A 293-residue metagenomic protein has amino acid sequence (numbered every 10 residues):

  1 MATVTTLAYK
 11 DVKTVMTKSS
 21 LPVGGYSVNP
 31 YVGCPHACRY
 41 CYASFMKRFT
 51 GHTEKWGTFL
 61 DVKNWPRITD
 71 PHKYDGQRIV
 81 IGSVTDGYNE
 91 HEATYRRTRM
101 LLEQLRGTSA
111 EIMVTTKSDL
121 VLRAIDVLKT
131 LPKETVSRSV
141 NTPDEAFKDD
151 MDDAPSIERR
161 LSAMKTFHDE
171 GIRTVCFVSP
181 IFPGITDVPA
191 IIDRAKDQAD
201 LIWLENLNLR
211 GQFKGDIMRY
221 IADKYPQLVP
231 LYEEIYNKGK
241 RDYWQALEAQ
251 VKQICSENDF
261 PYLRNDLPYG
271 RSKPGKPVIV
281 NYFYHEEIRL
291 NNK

Functional and structural regions predicted by a protein language model:
M1-T135, P143-A146, I157-E158, D169: Conserved Radical SAM active-site core
A2-D11, P189-K293: Auxiliary Fe-S-binding modules of radical SAM enzymes
P66, R99-L102, I125, R160-M164 (+2 more regions): Generic structural signal for well-ordered alpha-helices, preferentially at hydrophobic/aromatic core positions
R78-V80, E111-M113, T135-S137, R173-F177 (+3 more regions): Structural preference for beta-strand elements that scaffold enzyme active sites
V84-D86, K117-D119, S139-P143, S179-I181 (+2 more regions): Active-site beta-loop-alpha junctions enriched in small/polar residues
R106, K129, S162-G171, K252-N258: Surface-exposed amphipathic alpha-helices with a cationic face
F147-M151: Short acidic, glycine/proline-rich loop/turn micro-motifs
D153, K165-T186, N237-R241: Conserved strand-turn element in the central/C-terminal portion of the radical SAM core barrel that lines
